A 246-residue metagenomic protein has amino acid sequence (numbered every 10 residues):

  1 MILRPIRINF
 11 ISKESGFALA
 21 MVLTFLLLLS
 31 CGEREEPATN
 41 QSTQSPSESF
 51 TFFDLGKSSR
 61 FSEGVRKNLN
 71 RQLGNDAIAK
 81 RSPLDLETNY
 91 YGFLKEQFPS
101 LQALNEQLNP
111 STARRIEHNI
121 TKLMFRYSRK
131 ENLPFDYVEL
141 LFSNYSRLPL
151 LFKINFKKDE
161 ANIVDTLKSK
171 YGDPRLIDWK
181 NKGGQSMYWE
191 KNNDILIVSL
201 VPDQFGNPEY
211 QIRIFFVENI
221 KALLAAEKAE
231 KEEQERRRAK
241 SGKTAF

Functional and structural regions predicted by a protein language model:
M1-K13: N-terminal secretory signal peptides that target proteins for export/translocation
S12-S15, S30: Serine residues within intrinsically disordered or low-complexity segments
G16, L133-L148, N192-D194, L200-Q211: Short, surface-exposed loop and linker segments with low hydrophobicity and enrichment for Pro/Ser/Thr
A18-L28: Bacterial N-terminal signal peptides
C31-V164, K170, A226-F246: Short helix/turn-capping signatures at newly exposed starts of structured segments
K168-L176: Sec-exported extracytoplasmic/periplasmic mature domains
R175-E218: Short aromatic loop motif centered on NTY/YTY
F216-E230: Pro/Ala/Gly-rich low-complexity, hydrophilic intrinsically disordered segments
